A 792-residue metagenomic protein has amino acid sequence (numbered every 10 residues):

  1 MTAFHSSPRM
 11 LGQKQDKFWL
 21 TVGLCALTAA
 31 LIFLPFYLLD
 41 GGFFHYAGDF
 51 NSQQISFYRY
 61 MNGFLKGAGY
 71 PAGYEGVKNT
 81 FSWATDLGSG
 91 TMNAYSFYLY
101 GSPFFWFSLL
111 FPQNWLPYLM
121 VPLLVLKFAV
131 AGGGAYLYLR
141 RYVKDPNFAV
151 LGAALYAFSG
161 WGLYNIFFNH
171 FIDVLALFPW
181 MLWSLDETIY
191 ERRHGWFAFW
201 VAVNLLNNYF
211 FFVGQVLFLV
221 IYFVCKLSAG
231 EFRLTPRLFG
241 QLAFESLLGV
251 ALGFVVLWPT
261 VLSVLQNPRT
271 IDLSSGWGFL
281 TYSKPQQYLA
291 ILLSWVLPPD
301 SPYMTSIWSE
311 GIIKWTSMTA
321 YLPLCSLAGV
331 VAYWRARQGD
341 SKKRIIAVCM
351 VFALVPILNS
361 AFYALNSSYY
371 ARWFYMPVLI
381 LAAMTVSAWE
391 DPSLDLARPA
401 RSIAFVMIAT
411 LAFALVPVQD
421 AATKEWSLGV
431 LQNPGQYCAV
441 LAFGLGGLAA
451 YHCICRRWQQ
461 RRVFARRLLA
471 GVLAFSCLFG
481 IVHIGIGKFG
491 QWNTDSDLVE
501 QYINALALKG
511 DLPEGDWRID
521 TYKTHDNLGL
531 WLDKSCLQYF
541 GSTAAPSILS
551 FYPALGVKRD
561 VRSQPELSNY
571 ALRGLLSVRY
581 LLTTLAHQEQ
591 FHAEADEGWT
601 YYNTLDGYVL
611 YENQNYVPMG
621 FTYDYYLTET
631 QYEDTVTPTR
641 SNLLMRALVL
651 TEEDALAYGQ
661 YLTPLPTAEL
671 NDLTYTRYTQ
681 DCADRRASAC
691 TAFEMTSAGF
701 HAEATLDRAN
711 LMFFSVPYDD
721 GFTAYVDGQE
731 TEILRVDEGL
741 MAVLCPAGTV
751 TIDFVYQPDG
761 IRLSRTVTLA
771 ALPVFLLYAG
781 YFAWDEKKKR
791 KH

Functional and structural regions predicted by a protein language model:
R9-K14, Y661-H792: Active-site-proximal, structured, solvent-exposed surfaces of multi-pass membrane proteins that position macromolecular
C25, F128-R141, N147-S228, Q241-V261 (+4 more regions): Membrane-embedded helix bundles of polyisoprenyl
T28-G132, A154-A176, V264-R269, W277-Y321 (+3 more regions): Membrane-interface coil-to-helix junctions
I32-G41, A68, F107-N114, N147-N169 (+6 more regions): Membrane-interface helix-loop junctions at the exits of transmembrane helices
S52-I55, R59-A72, F239-L242, S246-A336 (+5 more regions): Periplasmic/ER-lumenal interhelical loops and adjacent helix-loop junctions in multi-pass membrane proteins
L87-S89, N93-F97, F475-N493, L508-V578 (+3 more regions): Extracytoplasmic/lumenal acceptor-recognition loop(s) of multi-pass membrane glycoenzymes
P122-V130, I172-W180, V216, Y321-S326 (+2 more regions): Membrane-embedded alpha-helical segments of multi-pass membrane proteins, especially the transmembrane helices
T188, R192, F211, K342-Y502 (+1 more regions): Contiguous transmembrane helix-bundle modules in multi-pass membrane proteins
